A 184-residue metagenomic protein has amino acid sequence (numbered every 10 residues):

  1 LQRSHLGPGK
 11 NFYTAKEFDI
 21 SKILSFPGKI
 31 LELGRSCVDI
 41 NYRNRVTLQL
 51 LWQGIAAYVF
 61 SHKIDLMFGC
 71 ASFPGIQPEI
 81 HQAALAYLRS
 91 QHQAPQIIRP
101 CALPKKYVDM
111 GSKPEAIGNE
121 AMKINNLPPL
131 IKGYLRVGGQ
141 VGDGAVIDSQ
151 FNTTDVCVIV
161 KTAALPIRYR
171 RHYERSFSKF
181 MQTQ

Functional and structural regions predicted by a protein language model:
R3-Q140, A145-V158, A164-L165: Acyl-donor binding region in acyl/amide transferases
R171: Basic, polyanion-binding surface patches
S176-Q184: Short, cationic low-complexity segments
